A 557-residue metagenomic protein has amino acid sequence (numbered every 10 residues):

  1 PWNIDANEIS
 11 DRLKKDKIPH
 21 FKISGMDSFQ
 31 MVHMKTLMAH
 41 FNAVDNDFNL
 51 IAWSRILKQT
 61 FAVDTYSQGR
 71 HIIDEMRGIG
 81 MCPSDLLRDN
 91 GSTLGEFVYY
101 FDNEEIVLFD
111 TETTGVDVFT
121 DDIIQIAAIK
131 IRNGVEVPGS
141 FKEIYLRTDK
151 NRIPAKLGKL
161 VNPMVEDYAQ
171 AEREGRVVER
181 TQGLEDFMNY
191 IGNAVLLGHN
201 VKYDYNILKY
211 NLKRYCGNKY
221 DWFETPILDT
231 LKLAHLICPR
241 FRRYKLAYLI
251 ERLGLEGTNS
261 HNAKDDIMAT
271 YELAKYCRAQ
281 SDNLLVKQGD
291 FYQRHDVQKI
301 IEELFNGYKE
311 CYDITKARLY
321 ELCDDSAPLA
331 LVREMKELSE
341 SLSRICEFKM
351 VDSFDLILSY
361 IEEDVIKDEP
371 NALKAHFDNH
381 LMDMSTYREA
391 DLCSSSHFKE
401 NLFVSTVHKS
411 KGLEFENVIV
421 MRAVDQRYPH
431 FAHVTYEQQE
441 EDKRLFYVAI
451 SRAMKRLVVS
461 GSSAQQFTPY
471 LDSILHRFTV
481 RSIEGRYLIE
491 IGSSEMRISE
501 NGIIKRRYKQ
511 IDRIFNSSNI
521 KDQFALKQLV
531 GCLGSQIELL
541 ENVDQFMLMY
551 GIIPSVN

Functional and structural regions predicted by a protein language model:
P1-D16, D64, E172-G175, Q182 (+6 more regions): Helicase P-loop NTPase motor core
P1-D47, L413-F415: Conserved motor-region signature of P-loop NTPase helicases/translocases
W2-N3, T65-Q68, G192-K202, N206-N211 (+2 more regions): Acidic, Mg2+-coordinating catalytic module of metal-dependent nucleases/exonucleases that use a two-metal-ion mechanism
S24-D45, K213, I227-Y244: Short alpha-helix plus adjacent loop in nuclease-associated cores
D47-V107, K130, V297-S405, Q466 (+5 more regions): Accessory C-terminal helicase-associated subdomains
T65, S395-N401, V424-S494, Y508-Q510 (+4 more regions): C-terminal accessory regions
E104-E224, P239-H261: Conserved non-catalytic scaffold segment of RNase H-like nuclease domains
F403-H430: A short beta-strand element within the Helicase C-terminal
